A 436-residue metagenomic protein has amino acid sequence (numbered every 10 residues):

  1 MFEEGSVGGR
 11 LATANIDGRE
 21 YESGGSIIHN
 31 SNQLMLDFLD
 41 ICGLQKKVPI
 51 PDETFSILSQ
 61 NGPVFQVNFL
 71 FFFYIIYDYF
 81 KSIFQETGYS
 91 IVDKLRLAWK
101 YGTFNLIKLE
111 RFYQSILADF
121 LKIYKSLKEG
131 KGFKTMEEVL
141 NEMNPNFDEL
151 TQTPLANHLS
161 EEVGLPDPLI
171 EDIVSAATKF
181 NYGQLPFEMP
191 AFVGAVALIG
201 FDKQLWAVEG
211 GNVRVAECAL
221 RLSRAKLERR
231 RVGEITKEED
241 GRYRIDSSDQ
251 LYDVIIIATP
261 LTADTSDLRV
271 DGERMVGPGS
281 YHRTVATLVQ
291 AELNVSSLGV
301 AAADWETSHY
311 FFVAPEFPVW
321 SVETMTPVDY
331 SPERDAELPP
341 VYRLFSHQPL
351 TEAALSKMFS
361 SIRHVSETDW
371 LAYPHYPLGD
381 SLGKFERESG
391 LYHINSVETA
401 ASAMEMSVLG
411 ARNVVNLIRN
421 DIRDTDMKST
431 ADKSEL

Functional and structural regions predicted by a protein language model:
M1-I16: Glycine-rich FAD pyrophosphate-binding loop
T13-D37: N-terminal glycine-rich dinucleotide-binding loop that anchors FAD/FMN and/or NAD(P) in oxidoreductases
S26-S31, N144-T153, L198-L220, T399: Short beta-strand to alpha-helix junction loop
L36, D40-I41, K46-L185: Mobile amphipathic helical/loop "lid" adjacent to a hydrophobic cofactor/ligand pocket
K94, A98-N105, L109-D119, M406 (+1 more regions): C-terminal helix/juxtamembrane-tail motif
L121-K134, E142, D240-R242, A353-M358 (+1 more regions): Eukaryotic N-terminal low-complexity, Ser/Thr- and Lys/Arg-rich leader segments that predominantly function as
V193-V254: Helical element adjacent to the flavin cofactor pocket in flavoenzyme catalytic cores
Y252-V254, T259-D426: C-terminal segments that line or cap access tunnels to active or ligand-binding sites in enzymes and enzyme-associated
